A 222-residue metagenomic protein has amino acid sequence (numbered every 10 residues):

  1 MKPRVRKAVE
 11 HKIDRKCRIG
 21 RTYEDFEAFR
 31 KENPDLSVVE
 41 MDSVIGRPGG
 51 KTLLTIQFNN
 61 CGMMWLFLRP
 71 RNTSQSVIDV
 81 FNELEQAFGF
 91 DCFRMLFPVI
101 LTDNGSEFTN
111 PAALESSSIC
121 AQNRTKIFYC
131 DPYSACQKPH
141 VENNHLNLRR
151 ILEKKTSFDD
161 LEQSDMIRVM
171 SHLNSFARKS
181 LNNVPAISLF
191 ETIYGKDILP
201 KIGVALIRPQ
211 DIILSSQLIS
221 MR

Functional and structural regions predicted by a protein language model:
M1-L53: Mobile-element integrase/transposase regions, centering on the N-terminal DNA-binding/Zn-coordinating module
D42, I56, G62, F81 (+4 more regions): Mobile genetic element proteins and their domesticated derivatives, centered on retroelements and DNA transposons
G46-G49, L66-D91: Active-site beta-loop-alpha junctions of metal-dependent nucleic acid enzymes, especially the RNase H-like/DDE
G49-K51, N59-M64: Coil-to-beta-strand transition motifs
G62-F67, Y129, K154: Short small-residue beta-strand/loop micro-motif enriched in glycine and branched aliphatics
F93-A113: Cysteine/selenocysteine-centered motifs that mediate thiol-based redox chemistry or coordinate metal-sulfur cofactors
T102-N104, P111, S118, I127-I151 (+1 more regions): RNase H-like two-metal-ion nuclease catalytic core shared by retroviral integrases and related mobile-element nucleases
A112, K154-R222: C-terminal domain-tail junction helix/linker
